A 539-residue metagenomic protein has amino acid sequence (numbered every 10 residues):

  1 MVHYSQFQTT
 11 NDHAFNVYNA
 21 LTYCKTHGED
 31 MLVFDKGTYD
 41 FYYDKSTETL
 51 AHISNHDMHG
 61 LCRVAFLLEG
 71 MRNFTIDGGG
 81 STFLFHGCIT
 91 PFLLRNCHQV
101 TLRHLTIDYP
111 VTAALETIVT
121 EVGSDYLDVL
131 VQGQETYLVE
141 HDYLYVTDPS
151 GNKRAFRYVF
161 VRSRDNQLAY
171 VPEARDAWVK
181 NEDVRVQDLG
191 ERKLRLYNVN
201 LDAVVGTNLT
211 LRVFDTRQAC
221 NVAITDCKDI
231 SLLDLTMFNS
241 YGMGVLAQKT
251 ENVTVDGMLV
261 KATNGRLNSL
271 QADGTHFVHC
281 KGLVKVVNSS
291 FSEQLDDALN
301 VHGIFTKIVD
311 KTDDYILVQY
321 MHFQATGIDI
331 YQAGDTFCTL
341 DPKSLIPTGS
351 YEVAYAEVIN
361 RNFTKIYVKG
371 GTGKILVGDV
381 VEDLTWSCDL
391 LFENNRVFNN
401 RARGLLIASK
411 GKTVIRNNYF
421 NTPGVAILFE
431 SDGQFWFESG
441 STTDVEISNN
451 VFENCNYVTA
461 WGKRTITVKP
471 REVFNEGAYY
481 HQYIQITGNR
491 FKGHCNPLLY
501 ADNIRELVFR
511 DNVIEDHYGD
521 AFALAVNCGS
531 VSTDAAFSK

Functional and structural regions predicted by a protein language model:
Y4-V33: Acidic Gly/Asp/Thr-rich repetitive segments characteristic of extracellular carbohydrate-active and adhesion proteins
L21-T22, F41-T75, L84-R103, V111-D125 (+8 more regions): Extracellular beta-strand-rich solenoid/capping regions of secreted or surface-exposed proteins that bind or remodel
D30, V64, R72-F74, S81 (+20 more regions): The right-handed parallel beta-helix/beta-solenoid scaffold, focusing on the short coil/turn and N-cap positions
F85, P110-V111, Q132-D188, T326-F363: Ser/Thr/Gly-rich low-complexity blocks that favor extended beta-strand/coil architectures
F85-P91, V111-L115, A219-N221, Y241-A247 (+9 more regions): Short glycine/acidic-rich loop motifs that flank beta-strands on beta-rich extracellular proteins
Y170-R217, G349-S350, A356-L391, F398-N399: Small/polar beta-strand repeat architecture
W178-N268, H276-F277, G282-S290, L295 (+1 more regions): Alpha-solenoid helical-repeat scaffolds
